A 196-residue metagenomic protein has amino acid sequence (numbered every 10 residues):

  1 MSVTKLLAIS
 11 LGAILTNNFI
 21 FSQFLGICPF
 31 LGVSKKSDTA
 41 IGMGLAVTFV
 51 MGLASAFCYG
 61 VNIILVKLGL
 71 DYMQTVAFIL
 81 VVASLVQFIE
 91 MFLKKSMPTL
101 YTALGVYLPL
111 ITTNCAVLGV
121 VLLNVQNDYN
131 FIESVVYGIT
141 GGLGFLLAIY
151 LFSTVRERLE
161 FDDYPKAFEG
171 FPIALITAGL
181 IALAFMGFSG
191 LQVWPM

Functional and structural regions predicted by a protein language model:
M1, K5, L183-M196: Juxtamembrane boundary at the C-terminal end of a transmembrane helix
K5-I20, G69-S84, V135-A148: Structural signature of hydrophobic alpha-helical transmembrane segments
A8-F49: Juxtamembrane transmembrane-helix termini in multi-pass membrane transport proteins
F24-G32, M91-K95, Y107-L110, C115-D128: Generic transmembrane alpha-helix signature in multi-pass membrane proteins, especially transporters/channels
L25-T39, V86-L100, F152-D163: C-terminal ends of transmembrane helices
A46-A56, G105-V120, G170-A182: Small-residue-rich segments of transmembrane alpha-helices in multi-pass membrane proteins, especially helix faces
G60-G105: Ordered, amphipathic secondary-structure segments that act as subunit-interaction surfaces in large macromolecular
E157-L175: Interfacial loop-to-transmembrane junctions
